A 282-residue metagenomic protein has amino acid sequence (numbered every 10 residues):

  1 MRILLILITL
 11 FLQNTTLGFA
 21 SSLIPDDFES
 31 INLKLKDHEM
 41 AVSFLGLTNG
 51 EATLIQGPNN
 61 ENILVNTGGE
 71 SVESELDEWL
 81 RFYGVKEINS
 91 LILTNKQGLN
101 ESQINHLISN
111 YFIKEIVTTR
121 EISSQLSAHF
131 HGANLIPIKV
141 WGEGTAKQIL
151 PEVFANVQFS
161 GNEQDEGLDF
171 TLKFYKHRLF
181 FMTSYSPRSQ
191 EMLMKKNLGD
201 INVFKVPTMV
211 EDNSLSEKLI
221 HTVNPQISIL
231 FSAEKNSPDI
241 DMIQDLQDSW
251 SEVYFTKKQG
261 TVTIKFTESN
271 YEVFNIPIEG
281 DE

Functional and structural regions predicted by a protein language model:
M1-S22: Sec-dependent N-terminal signal peptides of Gram-positive bacterial secreted proteins and lipoproteins
G18-G84, I136-G199, G260-E282: Core dinuclear metal-dependent hydrolase active-site scaffold
G46-L47, N66-G68, T94-K96, T119-E121 (+5 more regions): Active-site-proximal beta-strand/loop segments in catalytic clefts of secreted hydrolases
N60-I63, E70-T118, M194-M209, N224-I227: Active-site metal-binding motif and surrounding structural segment of the metallo-beta-lactamase
E73-S74, E101, P187-Q190, N213-S214 (+1 more regions): Structural motif corresponding to alpha-helix initiation and N-cap regions
D77, I104-I108, S127, D169 (+3 more regions): Short amphipathic alpha-helical segments and helix-helix/interface helices
N110-E115, S124-I149, V223, S237-T261: Short acidic, glycine/proline-enriched helix-loop-strand junctions
M192-T263: Cap/insert and terminal regions of metallo-dependent hydrolase folds
